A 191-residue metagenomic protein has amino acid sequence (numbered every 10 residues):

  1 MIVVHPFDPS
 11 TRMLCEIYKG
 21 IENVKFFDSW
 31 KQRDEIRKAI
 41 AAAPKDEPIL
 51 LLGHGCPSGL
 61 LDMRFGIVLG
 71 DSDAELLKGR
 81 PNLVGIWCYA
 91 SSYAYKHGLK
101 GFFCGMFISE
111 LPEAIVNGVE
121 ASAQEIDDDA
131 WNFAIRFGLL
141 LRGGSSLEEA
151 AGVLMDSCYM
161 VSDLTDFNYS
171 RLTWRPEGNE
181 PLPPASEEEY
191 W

Functional and structural regions predicted by a protein language model:
M1-L52, N82-I86, A90, S157 (+1 more regions): A domain-level signal for caspase-like cysteine endopeptidase catalytic cores and their zymogen-processing architecture
R12, E35, S58-F65, Y93-K96 (+1 more regions): Extracytoplasmic/secreted cell-surface and envelope-processing proteins
I17-Y18, M63-G66, G98-K100: Short, glycine/charged-enriched secondary-structure capping and boundary segments
A39-I40, E75-L76, Y93: A general structural signal for short secondary-structure junctions and capping/turn motifs
G55-G79: A short, glycine/acidic-enriched catalytic loop
N82-V84, A90-W191: Active-site-proximal C-terminal subdomain of hydrolase catalytic domains
